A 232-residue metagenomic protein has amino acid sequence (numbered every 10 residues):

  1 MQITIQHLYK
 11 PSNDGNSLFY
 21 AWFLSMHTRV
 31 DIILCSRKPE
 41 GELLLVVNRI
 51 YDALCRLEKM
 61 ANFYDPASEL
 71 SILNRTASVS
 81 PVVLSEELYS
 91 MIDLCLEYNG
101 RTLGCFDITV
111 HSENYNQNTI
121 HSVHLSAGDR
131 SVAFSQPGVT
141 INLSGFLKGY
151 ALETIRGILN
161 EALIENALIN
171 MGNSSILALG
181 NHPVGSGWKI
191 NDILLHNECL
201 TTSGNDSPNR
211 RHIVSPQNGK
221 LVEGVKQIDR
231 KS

Functional and structural regions predicted by a protein language model:
M1-K231: Mature catalytic core of soluble alpha/beta enzymes
